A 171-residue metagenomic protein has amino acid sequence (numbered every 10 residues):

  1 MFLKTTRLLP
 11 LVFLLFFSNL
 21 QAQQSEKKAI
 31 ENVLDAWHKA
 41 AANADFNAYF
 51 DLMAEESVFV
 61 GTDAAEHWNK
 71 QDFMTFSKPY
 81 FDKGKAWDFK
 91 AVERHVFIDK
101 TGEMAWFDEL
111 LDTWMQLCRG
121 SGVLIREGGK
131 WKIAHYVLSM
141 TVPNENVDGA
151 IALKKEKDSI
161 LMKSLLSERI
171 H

Functional and structural regions predicted by a protein language model:
M1-S25: Bacterial Sec-dependent N-terminal signal peptides
E26-D45, D158-L166: Short, aromatic-enriched amphipathic alpha-helices that serve as compact interaction elements
A29, D72-L117, E168-H171: Surface-exposed, charged secondary-structure patches
N43-E56, V60: Short, well-ordered alpha-helical segments enriched in acidic and aromatic residues
M53, D63, E93, K100 (+3 more regions): A mature extracytoplasmic/lumenal domain signature
V58-W68, P79-A86: A short gly/proline-enriched turn/hairpin at secondary-structure junctions
L117-V147: Short beta-strand edge/turn micro-motifs at domain boundaries
H135-H171: Low-complexity, intrinsically disordered terminal/linker segments enriched in charged and Gly/Pro repeats
